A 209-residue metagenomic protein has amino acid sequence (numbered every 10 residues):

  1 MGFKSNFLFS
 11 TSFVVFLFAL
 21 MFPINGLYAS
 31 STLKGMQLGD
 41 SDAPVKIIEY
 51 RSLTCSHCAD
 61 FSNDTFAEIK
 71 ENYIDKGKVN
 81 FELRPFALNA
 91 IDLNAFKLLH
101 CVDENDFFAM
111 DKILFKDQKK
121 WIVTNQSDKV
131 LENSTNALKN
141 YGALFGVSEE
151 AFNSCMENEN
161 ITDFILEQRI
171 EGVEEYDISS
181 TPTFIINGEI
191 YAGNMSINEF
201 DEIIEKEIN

Functional and structural regions predicted by a protein language model:
G2-I91, K139, A143, I165-E175 (+1 more regions): Extracytoplasmic thiol/disulfide redox context detector
A87-S180, I185-E189, N194-N198, E205-I208: Cysteine-centric redox/oxidoreductase cores and disulfide-bonded domains
